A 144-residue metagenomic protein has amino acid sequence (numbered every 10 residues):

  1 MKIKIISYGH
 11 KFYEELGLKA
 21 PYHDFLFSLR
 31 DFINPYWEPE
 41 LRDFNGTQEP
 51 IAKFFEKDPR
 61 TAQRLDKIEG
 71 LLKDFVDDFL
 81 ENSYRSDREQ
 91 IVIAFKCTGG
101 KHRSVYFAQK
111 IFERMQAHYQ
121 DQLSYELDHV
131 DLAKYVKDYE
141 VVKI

Functional and structural regions predicted by a protein language model:
M1-G46: Glycine-rich, flexible N-terminal cofactor/catalytic loop recognition
M1-I3, F79-S86, Q109-R114, H118: NTP-dependent small-molecule kinase module
K4, V92-A94, S124-D128: A structural signal for isolated positions on well-ordered beta-strands in alpha/beta enzyme cores
H23, R88-Q90, Q122: A general structural motif
W37-E89: Helix-loop module immediately N-terminal to the HCX5R catalytic loop in PTP-like cysteine phosphatase domains
S86-F112: Catalytic cysteine-centered active loop of the rhodanese-like fold, especially the PTP/DSP P-loop
Q109, Y119-I144: Cysteine-dependent PTP/DSP-like catalytic domain, specifically the C-terminal lobe
